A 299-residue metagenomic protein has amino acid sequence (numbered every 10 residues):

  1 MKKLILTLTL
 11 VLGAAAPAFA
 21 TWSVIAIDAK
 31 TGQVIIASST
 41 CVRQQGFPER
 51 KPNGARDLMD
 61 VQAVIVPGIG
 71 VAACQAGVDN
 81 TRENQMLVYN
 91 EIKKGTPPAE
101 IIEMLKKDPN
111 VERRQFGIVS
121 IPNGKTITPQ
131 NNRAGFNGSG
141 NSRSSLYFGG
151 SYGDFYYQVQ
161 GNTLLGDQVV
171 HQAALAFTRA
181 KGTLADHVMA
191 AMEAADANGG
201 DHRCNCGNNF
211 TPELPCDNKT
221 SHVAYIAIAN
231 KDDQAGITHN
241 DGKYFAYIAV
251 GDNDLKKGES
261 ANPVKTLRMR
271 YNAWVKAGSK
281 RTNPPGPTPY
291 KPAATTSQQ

Functional and structural regions predicted by a protein language model:
K2-T7, A63: Sec-dependent signal peptide recognition, specifically the positively charged N-region followed immediately by
I5-P17: Bacterial N-terminal signal peptides
F19-Q299: N-terminal nucleophile
